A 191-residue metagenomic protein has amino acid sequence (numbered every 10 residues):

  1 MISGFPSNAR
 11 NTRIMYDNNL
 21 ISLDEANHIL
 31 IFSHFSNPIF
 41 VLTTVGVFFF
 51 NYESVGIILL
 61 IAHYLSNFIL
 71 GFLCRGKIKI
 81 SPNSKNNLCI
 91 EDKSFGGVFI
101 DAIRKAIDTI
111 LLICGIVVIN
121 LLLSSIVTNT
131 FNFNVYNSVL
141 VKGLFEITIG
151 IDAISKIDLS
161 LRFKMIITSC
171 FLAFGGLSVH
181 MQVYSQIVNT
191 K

Functional and structural regions predicted by a protein language model:
M1-F49, V141-K156, K164-V188: Alpha-helical membrane segments and immediately flanking helix-loop junctions that form or couple to the substrate/ion
S3, F49, E53, E91 (+5 more regions): Catalytic cores of large soluble enzymes that bind and process phosphate-bearing ligands
P6, D24, G56, L60 (+9 more regions): Conserved active-site and cofactor/substrate-binding residues in soluble primary-metabolism enzymes
R13, L30-H34, P38-N87, L121 (+2 more regions): Alpha-helical transmembrane segments of multi-pass small-molecule/ion transporters
N19, E91-S94, I157-L159: Helix-boundary and loop/linker segments of multi-pass membrane transporters
I78-R104: Intrinsically disordered, low-complexity non-transmembrane regions of multi-pass membrane transporters
F99, I103-L172: Transmembrane helical segments that form the transport core of multi-pass membrane transport proteins
